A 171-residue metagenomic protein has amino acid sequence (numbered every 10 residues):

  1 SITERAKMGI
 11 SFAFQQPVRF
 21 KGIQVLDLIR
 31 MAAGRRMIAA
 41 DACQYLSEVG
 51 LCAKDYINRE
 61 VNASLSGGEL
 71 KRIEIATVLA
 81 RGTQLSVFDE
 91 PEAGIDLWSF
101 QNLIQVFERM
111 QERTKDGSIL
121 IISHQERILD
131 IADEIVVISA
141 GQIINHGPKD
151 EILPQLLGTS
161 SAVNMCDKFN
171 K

Functional and structural regions predicted by a protein language model:
S1-S11, L156: ABC ATPase NBD coupling module
Q16, G22-D41: Q-loop/switch helix immediately C-terminal to the Walker
I75: Hydrophobic anchor residue at the start of the ABC signature
V78-L79: ABC ATPase C-loop
G82, V106-I121, L129: Conserved catalytic loops of ABC-family nucleotide-binding domains
V87-P91, W98: Walker B catalytic motif
H146-G147: ABC ATPase "signature
